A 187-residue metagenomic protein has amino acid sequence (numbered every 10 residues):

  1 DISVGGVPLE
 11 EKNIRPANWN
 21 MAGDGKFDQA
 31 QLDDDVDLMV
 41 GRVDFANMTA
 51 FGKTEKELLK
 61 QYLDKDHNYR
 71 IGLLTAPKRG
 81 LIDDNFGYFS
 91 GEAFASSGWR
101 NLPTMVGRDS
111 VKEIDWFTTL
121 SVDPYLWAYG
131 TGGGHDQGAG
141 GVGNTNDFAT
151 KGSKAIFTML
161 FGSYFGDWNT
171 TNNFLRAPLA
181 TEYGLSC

Functional and structural regions predicted by a protein language model:
D1-C187: Cysteine-dependent hydrolase recognition
